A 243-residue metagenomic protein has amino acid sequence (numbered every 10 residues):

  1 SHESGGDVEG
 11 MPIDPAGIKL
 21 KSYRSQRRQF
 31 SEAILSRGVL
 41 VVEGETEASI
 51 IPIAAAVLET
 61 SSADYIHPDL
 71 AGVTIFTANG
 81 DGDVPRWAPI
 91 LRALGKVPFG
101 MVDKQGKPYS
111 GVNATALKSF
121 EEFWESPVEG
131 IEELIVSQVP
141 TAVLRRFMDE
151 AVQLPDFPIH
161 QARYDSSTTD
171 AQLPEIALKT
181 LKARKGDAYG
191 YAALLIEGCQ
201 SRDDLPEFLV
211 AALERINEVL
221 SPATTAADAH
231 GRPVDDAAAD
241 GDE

Functional and structural regions predicted by a protein language model:
S1-G6: H-loop (His-switch) and adjacent beta-strand-loop-beta switch element of ABC-type ATPase nucleotide-binding domains
A16-G17: Mixed-charge (Asp/Glu-Lys/Arg
Y23-V41, E45-E243: Acidic, Mg2+-coordinating catalytic modules of nucleic-acid enzymes
